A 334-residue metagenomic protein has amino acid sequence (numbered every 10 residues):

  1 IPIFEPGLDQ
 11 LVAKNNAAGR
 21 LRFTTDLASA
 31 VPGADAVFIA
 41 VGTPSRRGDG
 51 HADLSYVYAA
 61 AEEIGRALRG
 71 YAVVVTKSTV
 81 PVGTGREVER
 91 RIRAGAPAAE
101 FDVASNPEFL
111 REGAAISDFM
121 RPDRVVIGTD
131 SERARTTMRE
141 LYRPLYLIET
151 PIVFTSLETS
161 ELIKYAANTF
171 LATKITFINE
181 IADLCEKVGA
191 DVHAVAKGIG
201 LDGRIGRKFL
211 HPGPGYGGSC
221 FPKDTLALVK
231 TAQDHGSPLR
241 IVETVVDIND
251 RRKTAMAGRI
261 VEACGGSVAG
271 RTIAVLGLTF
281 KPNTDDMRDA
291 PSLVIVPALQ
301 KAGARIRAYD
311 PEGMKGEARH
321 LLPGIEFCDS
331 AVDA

Functional and structural regions predicted by a protein language model:
I1-A334: Structural/interface elements that position substrates and couple domains in central-metabolism enzymes
